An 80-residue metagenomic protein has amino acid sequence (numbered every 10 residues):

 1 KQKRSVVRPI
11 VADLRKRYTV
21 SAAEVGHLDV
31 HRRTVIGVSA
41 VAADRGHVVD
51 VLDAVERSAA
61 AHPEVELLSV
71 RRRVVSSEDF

Functional and structural regions predicted by a protein language model:
K3: C-terminal binding/interaction regions
I10-V11: Short catalytic helix/loop segments, enriched in acidic residues and glycine and frequently bearing histidine
V20-G26, V65-S69: Short, flexible active-site-proximal loops enriched in glycine and acidic residues
A22-D44: Short, charge-patterned binding micro-sites
A42-F80: C-terminal structural segments of small proteins and small subunits
